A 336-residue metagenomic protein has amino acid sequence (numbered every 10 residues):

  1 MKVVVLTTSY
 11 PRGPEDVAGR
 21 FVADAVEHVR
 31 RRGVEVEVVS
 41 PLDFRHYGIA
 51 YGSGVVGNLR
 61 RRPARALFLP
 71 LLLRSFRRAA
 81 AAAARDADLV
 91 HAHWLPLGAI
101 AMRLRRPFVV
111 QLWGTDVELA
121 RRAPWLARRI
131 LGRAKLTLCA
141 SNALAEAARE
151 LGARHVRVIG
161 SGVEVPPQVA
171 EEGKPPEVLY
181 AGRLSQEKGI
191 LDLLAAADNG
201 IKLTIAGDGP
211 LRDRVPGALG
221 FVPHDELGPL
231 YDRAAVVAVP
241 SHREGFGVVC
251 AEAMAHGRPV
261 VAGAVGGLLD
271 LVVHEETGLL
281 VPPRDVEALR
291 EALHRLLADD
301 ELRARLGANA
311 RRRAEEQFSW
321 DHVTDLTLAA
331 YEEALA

Functional and structural regions predicted by a protein language model:
M1-R45: N-terminal subdomain of nucleotide-sugar transferases
V4, L138, V163, A170-T204: Conserved donor-binding/catalytic core segment of Leloir-type glycosyltransferases
A92-L97: Short His-centered aromatic/hydrophobic patch
V110-W113, V117, A127-Q168, A218: Donor nucleotide-sugar binding/catalytic pocket of nucleotide-sugar-dependent glycosyltransferases
L131, V222, P229-A234: Short alpha-helical donor nucleotide-sugar binding micro-motif in glycosyltransferases
H242: Aromatic "clamp/platform" in nucleotide-sugar-dependent glycosyltransferases that forms part of the donor/acceptor
P259-A262, V272: Short hydrophobic beta-strand element within catalytic cores of glycosyltransferases and related nucleotide-activated
H274-E275, L279-V286, R295-D300: Conserved acidic donor-binding segment of nucleotide-sugar-dependent glycosyltransferases
